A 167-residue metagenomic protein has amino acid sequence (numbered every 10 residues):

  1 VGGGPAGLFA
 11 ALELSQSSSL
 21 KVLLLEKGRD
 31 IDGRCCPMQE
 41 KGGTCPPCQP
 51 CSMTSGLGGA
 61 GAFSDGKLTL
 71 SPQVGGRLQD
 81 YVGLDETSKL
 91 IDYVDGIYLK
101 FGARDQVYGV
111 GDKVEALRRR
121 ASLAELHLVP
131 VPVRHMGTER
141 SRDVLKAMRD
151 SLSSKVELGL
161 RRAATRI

Functional and structural regions predicted by a protein language model:
V1-D30: N-terminal Rossmann-like FAD-binding beta1-loop-alpha1 element of flavoenzymes
L8, T138-R142, I167: Loop/helix-junction capping segments adjacent to catalytic residues or to phosphate/diphosphate-binding pockets
S18-L20, S154, L160: Residue-level signal for beta-strand positions within conserved beta-sheet cores that form or flank
L24, P130, L158-L160: A structural preference for short, hydrophobic beta-strand core positions in alpha/beta folds
R29, R166-I167: Beta-rich nucleic-acid/ligand-interaction surfaces
D30-G33, M38-V156: Conserved N-terminal/central alpha/beta ligand/cofactor-binding core
R161-T165: Conserved SAM/SAH-binding loop
